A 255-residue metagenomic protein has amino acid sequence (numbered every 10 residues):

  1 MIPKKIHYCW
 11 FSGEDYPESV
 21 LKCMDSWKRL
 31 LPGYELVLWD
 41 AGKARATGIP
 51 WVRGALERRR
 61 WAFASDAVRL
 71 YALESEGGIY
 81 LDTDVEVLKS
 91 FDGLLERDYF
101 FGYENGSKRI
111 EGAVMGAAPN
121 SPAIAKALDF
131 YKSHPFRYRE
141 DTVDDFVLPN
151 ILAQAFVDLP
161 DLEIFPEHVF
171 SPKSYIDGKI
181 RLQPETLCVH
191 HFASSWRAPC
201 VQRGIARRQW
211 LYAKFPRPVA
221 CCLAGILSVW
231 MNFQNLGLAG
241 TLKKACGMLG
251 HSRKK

Functional and structural regions predicted by a protein language model:
M1-S65, T83-K255: Glycosyltransferase-associated regions of secretory-pathway enzymes, highlighting luminal stem/catalytic domains
A67-G78: Small-residue hinge/turn detector
